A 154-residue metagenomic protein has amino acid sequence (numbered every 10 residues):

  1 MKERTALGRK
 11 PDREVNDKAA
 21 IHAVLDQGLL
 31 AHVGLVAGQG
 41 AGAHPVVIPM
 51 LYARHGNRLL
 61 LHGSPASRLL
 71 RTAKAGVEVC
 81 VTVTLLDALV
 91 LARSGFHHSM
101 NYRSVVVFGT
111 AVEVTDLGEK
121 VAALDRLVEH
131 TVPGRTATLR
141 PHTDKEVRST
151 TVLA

Functional and structural regions predicted by a protein language model:
M1-A154: Binding-site signature for planar aromatic cofactors or substrates
